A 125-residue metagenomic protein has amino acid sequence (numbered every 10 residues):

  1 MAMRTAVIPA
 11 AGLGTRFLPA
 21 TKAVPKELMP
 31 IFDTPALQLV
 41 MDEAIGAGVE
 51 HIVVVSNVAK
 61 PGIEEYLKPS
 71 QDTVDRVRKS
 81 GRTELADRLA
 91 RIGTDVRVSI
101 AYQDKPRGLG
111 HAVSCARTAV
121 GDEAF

Functional and structural regions predicted by a protein language model:
A2-I8, R16, T34-E123: Conserved N-terminal catalytic core of the sugar/cofactor nucleotidyltransferase
G12: Active-site glycine-centered loops adjacent to acidic/histidine catalytic or metal-binding residues that shape
L18-A20: Glycine/threonine-rich flexible loop motifs
A23-Q38: Short catalytic helix/loop segments, enriched in acidic residues and glycine and frequently bearing histidine
